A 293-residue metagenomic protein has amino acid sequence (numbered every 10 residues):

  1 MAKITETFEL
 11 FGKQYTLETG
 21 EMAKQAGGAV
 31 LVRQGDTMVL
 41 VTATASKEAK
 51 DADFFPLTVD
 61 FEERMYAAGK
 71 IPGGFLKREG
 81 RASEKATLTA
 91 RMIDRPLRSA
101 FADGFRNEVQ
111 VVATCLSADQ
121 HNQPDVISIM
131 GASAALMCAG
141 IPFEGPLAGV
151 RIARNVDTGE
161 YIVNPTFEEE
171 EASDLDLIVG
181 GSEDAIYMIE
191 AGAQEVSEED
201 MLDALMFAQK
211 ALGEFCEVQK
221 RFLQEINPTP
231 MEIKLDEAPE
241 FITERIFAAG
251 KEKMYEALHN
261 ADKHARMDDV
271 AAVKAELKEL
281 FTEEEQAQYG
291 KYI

Functional and structural regions predicted by a protein language model:
M1-S46, D51, M231-I293: Extended amphipathic alpha-helical scaffolds
T5-E6, E18-E21, A29-V30, S46-A49 (+4 more regions): A generic local secondary-structure boundary/capping motif
T5-E9, T16-E18, V30-R33, L40-T42 (+8 more regions): Structured core elements
Q14, A26-Q110, C115-N122, E183 (+2 more regions): Glycine-rich, flexible beta-strand/loop modules in the N-terminal catalytic cores of phosphate-handling
D53-E62, S128-G131, A287-I293: Conserved glycine-bearing catalytic or ligand-binding loops at nucleotide- and phosphate-handling centers of large
P96, I127-A139, A204, A211 (+3 more regions): Stable alpha-helical structural segments in soluble proteins, enriched in small hydrophobic residues
E108-V163: Gly/Ser-rich oxyanion-binding loop with an adjacent helix/lid that shapes the negatively charged ligand pocket
G140-A261: Mobile "lid/hinge" segments at catalytic clefts and subdomain interfaces of large enzymes
